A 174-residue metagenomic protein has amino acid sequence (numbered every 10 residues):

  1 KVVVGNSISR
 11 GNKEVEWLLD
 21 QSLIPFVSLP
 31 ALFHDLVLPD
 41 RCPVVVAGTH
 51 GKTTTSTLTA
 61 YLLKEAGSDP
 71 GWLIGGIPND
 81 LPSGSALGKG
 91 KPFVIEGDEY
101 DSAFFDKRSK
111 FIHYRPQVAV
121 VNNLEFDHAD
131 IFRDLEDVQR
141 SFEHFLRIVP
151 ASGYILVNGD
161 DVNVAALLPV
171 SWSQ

Functional and structural regions predicted by a protein language model:
N6-G159, N163-S173: Phosphate-binding loop of NTP-binding sites
